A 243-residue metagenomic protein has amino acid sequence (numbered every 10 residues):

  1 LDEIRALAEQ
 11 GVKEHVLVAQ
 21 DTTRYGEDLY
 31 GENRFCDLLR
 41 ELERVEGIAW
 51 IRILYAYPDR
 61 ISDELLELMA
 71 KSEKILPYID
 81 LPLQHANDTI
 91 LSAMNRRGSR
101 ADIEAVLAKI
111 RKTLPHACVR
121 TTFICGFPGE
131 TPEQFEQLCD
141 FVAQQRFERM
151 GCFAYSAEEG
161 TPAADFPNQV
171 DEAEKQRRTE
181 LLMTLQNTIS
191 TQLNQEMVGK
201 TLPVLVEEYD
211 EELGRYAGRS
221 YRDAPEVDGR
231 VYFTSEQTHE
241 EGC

Functional and structural regions predicted by a protein language model:
L1-Y25, E64, I79, R100-K112 (+4 more regions): Proteins enriched for Cys/Gly/acidic motifs involved in redox and nucleic-acid/cofactor modification
E9-E133: Conserved SAM/AdoMet-binding glycine-rich loop
A19-D21, P82-N87, A154-E159, D210 (+1 more regions): Short, small-residue-rich loop/turn micro-motifs
G26-G47, A93-R97, A157-T188: Radical SAM enzyme [4Fe-4S]-AdoMet core and its adjacent flexible, acidic and glycine-rich loops/tails across
I48, L76-Y78, L114-R120, F147 (+4 more regions): Active-site lining segments that contact anionic ligands and/or coordinate catalytic metals
L81, T122, V142, M150 (+2 more regions): Hydrophobic, well-ordered secondary-structure elements that form the walls of internal hydrophobic environments
E130, R146-F147: Contiguous mid-protein beta-loop-alpha structural module that forms a pocket-lining wall or clamp of enzyme active
A154, D165-C243: Terminal RNA-binding accessory module
